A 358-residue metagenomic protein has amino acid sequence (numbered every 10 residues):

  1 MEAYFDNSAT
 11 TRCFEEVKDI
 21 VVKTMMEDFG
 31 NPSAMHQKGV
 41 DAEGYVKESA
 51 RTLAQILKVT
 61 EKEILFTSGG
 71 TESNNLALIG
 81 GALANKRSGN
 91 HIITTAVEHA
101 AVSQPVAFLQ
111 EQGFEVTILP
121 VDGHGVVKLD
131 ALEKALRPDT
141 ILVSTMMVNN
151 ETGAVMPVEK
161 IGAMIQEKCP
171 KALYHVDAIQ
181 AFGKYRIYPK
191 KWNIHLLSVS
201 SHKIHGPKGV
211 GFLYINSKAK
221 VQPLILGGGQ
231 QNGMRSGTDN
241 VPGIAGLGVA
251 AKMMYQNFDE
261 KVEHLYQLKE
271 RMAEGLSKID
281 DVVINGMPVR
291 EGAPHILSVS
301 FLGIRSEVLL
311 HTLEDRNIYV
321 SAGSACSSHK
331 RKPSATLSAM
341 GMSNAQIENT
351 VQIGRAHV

Functional and structural regions predicted by a protein language model:
M1-A356: Pyridoxal 5′-phosphate
